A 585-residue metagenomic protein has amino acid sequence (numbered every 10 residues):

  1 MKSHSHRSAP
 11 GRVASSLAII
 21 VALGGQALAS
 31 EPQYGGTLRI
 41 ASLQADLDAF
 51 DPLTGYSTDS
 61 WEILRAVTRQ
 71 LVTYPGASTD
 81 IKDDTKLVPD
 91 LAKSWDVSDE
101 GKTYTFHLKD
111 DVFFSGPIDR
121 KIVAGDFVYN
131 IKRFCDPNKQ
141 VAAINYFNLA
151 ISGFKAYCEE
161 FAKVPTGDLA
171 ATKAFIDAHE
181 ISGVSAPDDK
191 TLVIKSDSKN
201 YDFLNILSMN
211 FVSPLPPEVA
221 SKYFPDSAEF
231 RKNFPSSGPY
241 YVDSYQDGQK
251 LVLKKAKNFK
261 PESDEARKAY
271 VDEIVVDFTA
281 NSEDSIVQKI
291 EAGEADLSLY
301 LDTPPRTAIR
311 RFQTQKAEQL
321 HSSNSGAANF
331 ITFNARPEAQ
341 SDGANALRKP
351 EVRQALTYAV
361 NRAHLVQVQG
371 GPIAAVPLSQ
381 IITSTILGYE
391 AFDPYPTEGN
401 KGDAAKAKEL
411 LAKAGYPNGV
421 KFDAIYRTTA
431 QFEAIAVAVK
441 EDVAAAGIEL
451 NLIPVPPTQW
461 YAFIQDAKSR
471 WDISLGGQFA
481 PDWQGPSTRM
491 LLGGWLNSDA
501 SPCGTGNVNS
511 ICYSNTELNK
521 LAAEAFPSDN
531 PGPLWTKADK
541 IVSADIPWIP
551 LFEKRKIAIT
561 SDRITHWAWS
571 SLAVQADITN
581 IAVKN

Functional and structural regions predicted by a protein language model:
E31, E351-Q354, R362, V366 (+4 more regions): Extracytoplasmic/peripheral linker and loop segments enriched in polar/acidic and small residues with frequent Thr/Pro
R39, I122-N130, D189-D197, G238-P239 (+6 more regions): Alpha-helical secondary-structure segments
A41-D99, P235: N-terminal lobe/hinge region of extracytoplasmic solute-binding protein
P75-S78, V164-T191, K195-V275, D284-S285 (+2 more regions): Gly/Pro-rich hinge or "lid" segments in bacterial periplasmic/extracellular proteins
K93-G153, V193, I286-K289, N345-R348: Aromatic- and charge-enriched surface segment that lines or borders ligand/interaction sites
Y240, I373-A412, T429-A434: Structural transition elements
D243-K254, S263, D277-A339, Q367-V368: Extracellular/periplasmic solute-recognition and catalytic clefts
A558-N585: Long beta-strand-rich cores associated with HINT superfamily self-processing modules
